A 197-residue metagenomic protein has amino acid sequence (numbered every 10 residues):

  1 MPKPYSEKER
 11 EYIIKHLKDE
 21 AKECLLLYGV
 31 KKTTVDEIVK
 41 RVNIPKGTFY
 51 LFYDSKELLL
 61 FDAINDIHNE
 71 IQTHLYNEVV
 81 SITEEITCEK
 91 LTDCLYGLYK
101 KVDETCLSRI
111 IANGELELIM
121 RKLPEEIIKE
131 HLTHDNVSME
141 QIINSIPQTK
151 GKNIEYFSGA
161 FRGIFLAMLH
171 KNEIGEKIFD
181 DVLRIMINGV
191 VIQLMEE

Functional and structural regions predicted by a protein language model:
M1-Y28, E37, R41: Basic, helix-initiating cap at the start of DNA-binding domains
E11-D19, K32, F52-Y76: An amphipathic alpha-helix adjacent to DNA-recognition modules
I13, K56, A63, I67 (+6 more regions): Hydrophobic/aromatic residues within well-ordered alpha-helical segments
C24-L58: Helix-turn-helix
D62, Y76-E104, D180: Hydrophobic alpha-helical connector segments
T73-Y76, M120-G159, K177, D181: Amphipathic alpha-helical packing segments from all-alpha helical-bundle domains
E89-E126, G159, H170: Amphipathic alpha-helical segments used for helix-helix packing
V137-Q148, G163, A167-E197: C-terminal peripheral helix-coil segments that are non-catalytic and often amphipathic
